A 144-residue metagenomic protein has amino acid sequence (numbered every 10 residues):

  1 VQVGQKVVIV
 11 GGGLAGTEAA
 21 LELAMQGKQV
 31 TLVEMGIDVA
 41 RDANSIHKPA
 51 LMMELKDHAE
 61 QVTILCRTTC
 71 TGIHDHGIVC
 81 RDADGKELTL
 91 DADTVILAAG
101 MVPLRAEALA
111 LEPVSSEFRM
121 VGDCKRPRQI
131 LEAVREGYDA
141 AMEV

Functional and structural regions predicted by a protein language model:
V1-Q26, E112-Q129: Glycine-rich dinucleotide-binding loop and its adjacent helix/turn
V1-Q5, M25-A110: A Rossmann-like FAD-binding core segment of flavoenzymes
G16, N44, K48, A133: Short, conserved glycine- and acidic-residue-centered signature motifs in active-site or ligand-binding loops
E18, E34, E136: Acidic-residue sensor for enzyme active/binding pockets
K28, K48, K125-R128, R135: Basic side chains
E132-V144: An active-site-proximal "capping" alpha-helix that borders the catalytic cofactor pocket
